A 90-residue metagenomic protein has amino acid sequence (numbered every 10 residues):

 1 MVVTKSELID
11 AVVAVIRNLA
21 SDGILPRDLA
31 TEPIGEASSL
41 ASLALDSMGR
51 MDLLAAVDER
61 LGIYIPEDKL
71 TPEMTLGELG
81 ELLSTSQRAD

Functional and structural regions predicted by a protein language model:
M1-L45, G49-A55, E59-D90: Phosphopantetheine-dependent thiolation modules in NRPS/PKS and related acyl-activating systems
